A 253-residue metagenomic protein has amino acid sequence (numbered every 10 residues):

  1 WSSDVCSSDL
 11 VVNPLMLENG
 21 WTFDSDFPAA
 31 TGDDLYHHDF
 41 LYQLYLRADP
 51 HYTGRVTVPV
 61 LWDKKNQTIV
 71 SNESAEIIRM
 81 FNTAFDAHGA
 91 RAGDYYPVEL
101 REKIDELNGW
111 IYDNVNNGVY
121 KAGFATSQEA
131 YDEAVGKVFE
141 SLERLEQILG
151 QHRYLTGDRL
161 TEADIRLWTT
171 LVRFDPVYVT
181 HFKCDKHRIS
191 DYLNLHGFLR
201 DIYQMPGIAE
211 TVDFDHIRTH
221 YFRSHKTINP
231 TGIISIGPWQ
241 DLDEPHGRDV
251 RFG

Functional and structural regions predicted by a protein language model:
W1-S7: Short, small-residue-biased leader/transition segments that mark boundaries at the very start of proteins
V12-D33, T180: Interface signal in eukaryotic adaptor modules for cytoskeleton, membrane trafficking, and small-GTPase signaling
M16-N19, T68-S71, P176-V177, Y221-F222: Short catalytic/ligand-binding loop motif for oxyanion handling, primarily in non-cytosolic enzymes, centered on
F23-T31, Y36-W62: Structural micro-motif
T53-V56, I69-D213, D241, F252-G253: GST-like fold's C-terminal all-alpha helical module
T161, F214-R223: Small/polar glycine-rich anion-binding or flexible loop at a beta-alpha turn
H220, T227-G253: Acidic, carboxylate-rich catalytic segments that either coordinate divalent cations
